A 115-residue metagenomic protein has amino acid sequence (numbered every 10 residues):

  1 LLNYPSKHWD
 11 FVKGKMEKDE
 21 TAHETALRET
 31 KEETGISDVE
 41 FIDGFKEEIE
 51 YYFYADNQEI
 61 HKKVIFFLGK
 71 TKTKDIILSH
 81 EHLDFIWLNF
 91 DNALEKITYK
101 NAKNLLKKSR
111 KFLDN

Functional and structural regions predicted by a protein language model:
L1, Q58-E59, I76-L78: Short secondary-structure boundary/capping segments
L1-V12: N-terminal strand-loop-strand
K7-W9, E32, K74: Glycine-centered loop/turn positions within well-structured domains that cap or flank conserved ligand/cofactor-binding
D10, H61, W87: Short aromatic/basic micro-patch
F11-F45: The catalytic Nudix box helix
G35-T73: Active-site segment of metal-dependent pyrophosphate-handling enzymes, primarily the Nudix hydrolase catalytic core
F66, K70, I76-K107: NUDIX/MutT-family hydrolases
K108-N115: C-terminal alpha-helix
